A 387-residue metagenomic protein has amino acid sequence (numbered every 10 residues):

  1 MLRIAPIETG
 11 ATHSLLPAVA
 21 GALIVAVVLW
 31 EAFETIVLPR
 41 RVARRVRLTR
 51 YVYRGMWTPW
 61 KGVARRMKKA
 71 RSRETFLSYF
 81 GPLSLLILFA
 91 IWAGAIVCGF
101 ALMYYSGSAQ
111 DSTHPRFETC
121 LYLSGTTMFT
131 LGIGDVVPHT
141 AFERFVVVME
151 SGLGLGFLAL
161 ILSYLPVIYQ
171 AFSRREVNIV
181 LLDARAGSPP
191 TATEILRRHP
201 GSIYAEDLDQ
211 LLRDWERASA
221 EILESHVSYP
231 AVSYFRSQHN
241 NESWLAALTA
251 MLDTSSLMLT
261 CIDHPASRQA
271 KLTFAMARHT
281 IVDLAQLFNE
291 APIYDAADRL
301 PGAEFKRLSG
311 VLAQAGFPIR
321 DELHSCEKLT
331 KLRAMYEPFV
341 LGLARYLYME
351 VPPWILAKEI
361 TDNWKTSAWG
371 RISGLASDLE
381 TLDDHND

Functional and structural regions predicted by a protein language model:
M1-L15: Short, strongly hydrophobic alpha-helical membrane anchors
P6-T9, R65-S84, D135: Cytosolic juxtamembrane amphipathic/interface segments immediately preceding and feeding into a transmembrane helix
I24-E31, L85-A93, F100-A101, T113-E176 (+1 more regions): Pore domain of cation channels
I36-M67, R174-P190: Membrane-interface amphipathic/juxtamembrane segments adjacent to transmembrane helices
L48-V63, F117-M128, G132, F145 (+3 more regions): Hydrophobic alpha-helical segments of integral membrane proteins, encompassing both true transmembrane helices
G62-S78, T193-H226, R236: Acidic, Ser/Thr-rich low-complexity segments on the non-lumenal side of membrane proteins
F145, G152, L162-Y204, L208: Canonical alpha-helical transmembrane segment with a positive-inside/aromatic-interface signature
A186, P190, L211-D214, S233-R236 (+1 more regions): Soluble C-terminal extramembrane regulatory/interaction domains of multi-pass membrane proteins
